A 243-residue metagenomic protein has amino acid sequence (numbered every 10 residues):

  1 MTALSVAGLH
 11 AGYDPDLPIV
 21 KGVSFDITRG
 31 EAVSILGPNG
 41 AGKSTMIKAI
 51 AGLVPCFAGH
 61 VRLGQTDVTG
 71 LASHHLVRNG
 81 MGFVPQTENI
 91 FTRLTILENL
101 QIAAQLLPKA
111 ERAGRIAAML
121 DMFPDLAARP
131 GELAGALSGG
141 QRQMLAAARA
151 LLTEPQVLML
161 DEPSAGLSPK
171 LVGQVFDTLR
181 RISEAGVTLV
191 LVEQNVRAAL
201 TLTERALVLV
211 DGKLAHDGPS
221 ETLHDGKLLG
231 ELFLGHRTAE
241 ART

Functional and structural regions predicted by a protein language model:
M1-V6, H10-G22, R29, S34 (+2 more regions): A short, flexible loop at the N-terminus of ABC-type nucleotide-binding domains that lies
D14-P15, I96-G114, M122-P124, G218 (+1 more regions): ABC-type ATPase nucleotide-binding domains, specifically the catalytic core motifs of the NBD
L36-P38: The feature captures the beta-strand-to-loop junction immediately N-terminal to the Walker
G59-V68, N79, R112-A118, H216: Conserved ABC transporter NBD signature motif
L94, L137, A150-L151: ABC ATPase signature
L152-Q156: A short, proline-enriched helix->beta-strand linker immediately N-terminal to the Walker B motif in ABC-type P-loop
L158-E162: Catalytic Walker B motif of ABC-type/P-loop ATPase nucleotide-binding domains
